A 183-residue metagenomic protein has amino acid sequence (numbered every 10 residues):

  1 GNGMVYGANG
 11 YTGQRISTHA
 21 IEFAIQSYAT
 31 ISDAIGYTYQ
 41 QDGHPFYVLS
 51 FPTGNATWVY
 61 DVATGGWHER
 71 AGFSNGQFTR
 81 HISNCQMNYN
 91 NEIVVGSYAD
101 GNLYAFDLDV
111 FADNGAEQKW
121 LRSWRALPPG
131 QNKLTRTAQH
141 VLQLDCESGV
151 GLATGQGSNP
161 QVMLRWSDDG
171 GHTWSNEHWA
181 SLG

Functional and structural regions predicted by a protein language model:
N2-G183: Beta-sheet repeat architectures centered on beta-propellers
